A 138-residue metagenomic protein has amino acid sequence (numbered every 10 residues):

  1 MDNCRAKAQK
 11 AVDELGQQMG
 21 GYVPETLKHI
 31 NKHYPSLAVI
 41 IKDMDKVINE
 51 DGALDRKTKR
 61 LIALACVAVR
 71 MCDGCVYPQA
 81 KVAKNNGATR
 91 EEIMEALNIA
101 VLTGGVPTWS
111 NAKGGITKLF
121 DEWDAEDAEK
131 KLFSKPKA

Functional and structural regions predicted by a protein language model:
M1-K57, N111-A138: Acidic, glycine/proline-rich low-complexity segments that act as flexible tails and inter-domain linkers
I62, C66-P78: Short, thiol/selenol-centered motifs that function as redox-active sites or metal-ligating centers
Q79-R90, I116-L119: Iron-sulfur (Fe-S) cluster-binding segments and ferredoxin-like electron-carrier domains, especially [2Fe-2S]
E92-N98: Beta-strand segments within the central parallel beta-sheet cores of soluble alpha/beta enzyme folds
N98-A112: Short Fe-S-cluster ligation motifs
